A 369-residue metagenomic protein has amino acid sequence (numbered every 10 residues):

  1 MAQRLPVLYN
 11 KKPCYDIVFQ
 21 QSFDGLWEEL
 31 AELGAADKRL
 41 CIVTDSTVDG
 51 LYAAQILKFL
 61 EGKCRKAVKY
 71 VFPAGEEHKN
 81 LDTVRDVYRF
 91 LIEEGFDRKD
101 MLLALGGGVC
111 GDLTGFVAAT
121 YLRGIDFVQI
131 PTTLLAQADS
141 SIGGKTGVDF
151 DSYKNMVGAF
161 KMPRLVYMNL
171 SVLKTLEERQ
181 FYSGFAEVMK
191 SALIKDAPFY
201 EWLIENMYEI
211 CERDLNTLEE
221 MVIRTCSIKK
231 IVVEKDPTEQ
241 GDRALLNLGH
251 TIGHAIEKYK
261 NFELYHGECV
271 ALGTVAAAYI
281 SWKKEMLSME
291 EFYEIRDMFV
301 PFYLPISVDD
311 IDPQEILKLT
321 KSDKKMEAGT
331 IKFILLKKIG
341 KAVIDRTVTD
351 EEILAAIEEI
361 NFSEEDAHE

Functional and structural regions predicted by a protein language model:
M1-M101: ATP/NTP phosphate-donor binding region
Q3-R4, V188, M286-E369: C-terminal charged capping/lid subdomain of soluble metabolic enzymes
N10, F116-E209: A glycine/threonine-rich phosphate-anchoring loop and its flanking beta-alpha core in nucleotide/phosphate-binding
N10, G34, G95-D97, T120-Y121 (+5 more regions): Solvent-exposed alpha-helices and their adjacent loops that cap or buttress functional pockets in soluble metabolic
Y88-L105, T114-Q129: Non-catalytic interfacial helical region
V109-F116, Q137, A255: Short glycine/serine/threonine-rich phosphate/pyrophosphate-binding segments that cradle anionic phosphate groups
E201, N206-Q314: Active-site segments that bind and position negatively charged phosphate/pyrophosphate groups
